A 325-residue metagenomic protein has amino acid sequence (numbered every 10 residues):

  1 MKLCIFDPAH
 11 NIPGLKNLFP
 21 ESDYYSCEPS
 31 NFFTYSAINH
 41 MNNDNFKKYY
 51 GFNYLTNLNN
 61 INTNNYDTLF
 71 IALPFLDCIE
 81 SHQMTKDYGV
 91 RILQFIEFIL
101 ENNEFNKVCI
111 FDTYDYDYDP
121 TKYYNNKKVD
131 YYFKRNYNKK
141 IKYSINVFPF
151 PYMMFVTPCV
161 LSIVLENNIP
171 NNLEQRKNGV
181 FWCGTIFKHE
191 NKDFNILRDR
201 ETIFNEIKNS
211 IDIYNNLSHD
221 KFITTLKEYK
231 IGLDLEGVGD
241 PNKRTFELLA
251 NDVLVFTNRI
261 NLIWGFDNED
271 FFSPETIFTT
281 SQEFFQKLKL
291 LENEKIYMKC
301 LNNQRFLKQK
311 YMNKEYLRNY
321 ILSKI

Functional and structural regions predicted by a protein language model:
K2-I277, K310-N319: Nucleotide-sugar donor-binding catalytic core of glycosyltransferases
N57-L58, F284-L288, I321: Generic hydrophobic alpha-helical segments
T279-M298: C-terminal "capping" alpha-helix adjacent to the active site of nucleotide-linked donor transferases in cell-envelope
E292-I325: A charged, aromatic-enriched C-terminal amphipathic alpha-helix characteristic of glycosyltransferases across folds
